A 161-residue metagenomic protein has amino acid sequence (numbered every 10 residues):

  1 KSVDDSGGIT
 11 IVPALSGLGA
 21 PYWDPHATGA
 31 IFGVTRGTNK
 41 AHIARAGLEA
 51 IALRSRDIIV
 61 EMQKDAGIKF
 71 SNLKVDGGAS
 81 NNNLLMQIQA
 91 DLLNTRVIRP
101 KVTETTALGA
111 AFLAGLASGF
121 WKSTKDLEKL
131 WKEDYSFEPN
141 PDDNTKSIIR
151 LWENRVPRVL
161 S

Functional and structural regions predicted by a protein language model:
K1-S161: Glycine/Thr-rich phosphate-binding loops that ligate phosphate moieties of nucleotide and other phosphorylated ligands
